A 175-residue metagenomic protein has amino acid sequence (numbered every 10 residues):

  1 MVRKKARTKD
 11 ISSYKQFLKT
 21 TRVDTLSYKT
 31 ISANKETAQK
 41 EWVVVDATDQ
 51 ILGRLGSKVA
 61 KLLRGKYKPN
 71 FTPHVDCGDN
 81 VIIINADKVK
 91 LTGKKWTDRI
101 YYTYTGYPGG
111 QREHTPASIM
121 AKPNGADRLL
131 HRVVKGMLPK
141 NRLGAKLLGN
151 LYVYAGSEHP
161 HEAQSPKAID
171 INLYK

Functional and structural regions predicted by a protein language model:
V2-H131, R142, E162-K175: Ribosome large-subunit tunnel/peptidyl-transferase-proximal elements
G144-Y154: C-terminal structural segments of small proteins and small subunits
V153-E162: Short, highly charged C-terminal tails/helix-capping segments
